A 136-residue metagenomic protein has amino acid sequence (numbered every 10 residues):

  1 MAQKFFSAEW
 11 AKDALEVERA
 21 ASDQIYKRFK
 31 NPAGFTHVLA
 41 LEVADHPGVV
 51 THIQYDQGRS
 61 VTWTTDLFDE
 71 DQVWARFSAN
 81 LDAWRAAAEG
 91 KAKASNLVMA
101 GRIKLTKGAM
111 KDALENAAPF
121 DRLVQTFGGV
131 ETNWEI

Functional and structural regions predicted by a protein language model:
M1-I136: Feature captures hydrophobic
